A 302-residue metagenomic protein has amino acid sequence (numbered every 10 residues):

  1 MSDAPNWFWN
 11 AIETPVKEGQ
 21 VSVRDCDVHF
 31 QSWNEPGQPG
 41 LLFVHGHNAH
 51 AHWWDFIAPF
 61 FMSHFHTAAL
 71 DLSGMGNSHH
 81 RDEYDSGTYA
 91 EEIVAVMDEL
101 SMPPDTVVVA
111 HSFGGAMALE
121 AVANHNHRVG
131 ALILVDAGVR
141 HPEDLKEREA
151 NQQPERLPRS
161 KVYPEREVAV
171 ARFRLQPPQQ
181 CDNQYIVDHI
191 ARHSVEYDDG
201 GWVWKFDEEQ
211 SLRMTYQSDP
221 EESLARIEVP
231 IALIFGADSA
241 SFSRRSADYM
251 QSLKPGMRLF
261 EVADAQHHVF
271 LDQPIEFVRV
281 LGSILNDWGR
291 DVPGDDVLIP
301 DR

Functional and structural regions predicted by a protein language model:
M1-L41, M62-F65, M102-P104, L285-R302: Alpha/beta-hydrolase fold catalytic core
R24-C26, Q31, A68-V109, R279: Active-site loop/oxyanion-hole signature of alpha/beta-hydrolase fold enzymes
H29-N77: Conserved HGGG/HGGXW glycine-rich cap/lid loop of the alpha/beta-hydrolase fold
A110, G114, A118: Gly/Ala-rich beta-loop-alpha elbow adjacent to hydrolase catalytic centers
E120-A123, G130-R166: Flexible "cap/lid" loop of the alpha/beta hydrolase fold
V162-S218: Conserved alpha/beta-hydrolase catalytic His-Asp/Glu region
V195-L253, E261: Conserved serine/cysteine hydrolase catalytic core
A265-P274, V278: Catalytic histidine-centered segment of alpha/beta-hydrolase-like enzymes
